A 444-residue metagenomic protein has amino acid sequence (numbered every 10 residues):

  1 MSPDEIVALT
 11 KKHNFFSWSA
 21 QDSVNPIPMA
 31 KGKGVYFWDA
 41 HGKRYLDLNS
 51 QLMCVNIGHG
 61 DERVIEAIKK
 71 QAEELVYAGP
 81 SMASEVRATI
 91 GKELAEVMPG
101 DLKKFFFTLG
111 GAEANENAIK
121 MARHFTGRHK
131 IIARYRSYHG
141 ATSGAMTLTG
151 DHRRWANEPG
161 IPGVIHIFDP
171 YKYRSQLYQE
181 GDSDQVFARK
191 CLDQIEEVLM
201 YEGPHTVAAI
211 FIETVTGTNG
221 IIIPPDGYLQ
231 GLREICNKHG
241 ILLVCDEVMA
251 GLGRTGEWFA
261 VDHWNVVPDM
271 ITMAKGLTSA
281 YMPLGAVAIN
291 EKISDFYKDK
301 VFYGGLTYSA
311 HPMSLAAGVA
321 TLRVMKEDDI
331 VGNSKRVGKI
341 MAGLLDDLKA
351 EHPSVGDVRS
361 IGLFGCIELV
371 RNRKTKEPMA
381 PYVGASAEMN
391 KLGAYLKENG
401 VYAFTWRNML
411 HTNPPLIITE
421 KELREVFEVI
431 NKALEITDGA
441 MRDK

Functional and structural regions predicted by a protein language model:
M1-K444: Conserved N-terminal phosphate-binding loop of PLP-dependent enzymes in the Aspartate aminotransferase
